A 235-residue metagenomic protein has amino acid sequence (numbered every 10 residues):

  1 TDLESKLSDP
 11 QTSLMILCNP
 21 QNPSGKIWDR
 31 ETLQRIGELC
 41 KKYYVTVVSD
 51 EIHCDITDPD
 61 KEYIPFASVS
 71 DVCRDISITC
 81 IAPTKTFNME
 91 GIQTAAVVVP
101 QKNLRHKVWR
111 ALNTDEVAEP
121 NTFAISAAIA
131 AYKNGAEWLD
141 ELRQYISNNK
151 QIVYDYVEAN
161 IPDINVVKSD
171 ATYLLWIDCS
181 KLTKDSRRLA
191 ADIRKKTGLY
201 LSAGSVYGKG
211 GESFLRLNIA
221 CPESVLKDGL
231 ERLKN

Functional and structural regions predicted by a protein language model:
T1-K61: Active-site phosphate-binding strand-loop segment of PLP-dependent enzymes
E4-S8, C73, D192-L201, Y207-N235: PLP-dependent enzyme catalytic core of the Aspartate aminotransferase-like
V48, I78, E119, V167 (+1 more regions): Structural detector of well-ordered beta-strand residues that form the stable sheet scaffold of enzyme domains
S49, R143, K150, L230: Short amphipathic alpha-helical/adjacent loop interface patches that line ligand and macromolecule-binding sites
D71, D75-S147: Conserved core segment of the aminotransferase class I/II
Q101-K102, K181-T183, P222-S224: Helix N-cap motif at beta-to-alpha junctions
T122, I129, Y145-Y154, V166-C179: Conserved glycine-rich beta-strand-loop-beta hairpin in the small C-terminal domain of fold type I
